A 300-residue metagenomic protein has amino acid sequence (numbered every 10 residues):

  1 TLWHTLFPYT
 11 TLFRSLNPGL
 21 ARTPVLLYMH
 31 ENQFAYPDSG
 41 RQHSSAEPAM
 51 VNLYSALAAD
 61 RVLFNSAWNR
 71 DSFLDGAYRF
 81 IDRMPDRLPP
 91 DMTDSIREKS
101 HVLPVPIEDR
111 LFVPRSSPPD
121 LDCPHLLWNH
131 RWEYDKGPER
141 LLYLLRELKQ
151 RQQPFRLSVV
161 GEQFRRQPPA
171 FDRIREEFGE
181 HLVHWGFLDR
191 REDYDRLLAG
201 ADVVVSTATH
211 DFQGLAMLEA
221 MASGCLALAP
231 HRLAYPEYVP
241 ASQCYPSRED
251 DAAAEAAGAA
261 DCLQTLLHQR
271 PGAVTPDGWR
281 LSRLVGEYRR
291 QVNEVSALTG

Functional and structural regions predicted by a protein language model:
T1-T11: Single conserved hydrophobic/aromatic residue that forms the stacking wall/gate of nucleotide- or nucleobase-binding
D94, P169-E192: Nucleotide-activated donor-binding/catalytic signature segment of Leloir-type glycosyltransferases, i.e., the conserved
I107-E108, P118-K149, L157-V160: Conserved donor-binding/catalytic core segment of Leloir-type glycosyltransferases
L142, P154-F171, H184-F187: Glycosyltransferase donor-sugar binding loop
T209: Aromatic "clamp/platform" in nucleotide-sugar-dependent glycosyltransferases that forms part of the donor/acceptor
L226-A229: Short hydrophobic beta-strand element within catalytic cores of glycosyltransferases and related nucleotide-activated
P236-T265: Change "using UDP/GDP/dTDP sugars" to "using nucleotide sugars
D250-A257, L267-T299: A charged, aromatic-enriched C-terminal amphipathic alpha-helix characteristic of glycosyltransferases across folds
